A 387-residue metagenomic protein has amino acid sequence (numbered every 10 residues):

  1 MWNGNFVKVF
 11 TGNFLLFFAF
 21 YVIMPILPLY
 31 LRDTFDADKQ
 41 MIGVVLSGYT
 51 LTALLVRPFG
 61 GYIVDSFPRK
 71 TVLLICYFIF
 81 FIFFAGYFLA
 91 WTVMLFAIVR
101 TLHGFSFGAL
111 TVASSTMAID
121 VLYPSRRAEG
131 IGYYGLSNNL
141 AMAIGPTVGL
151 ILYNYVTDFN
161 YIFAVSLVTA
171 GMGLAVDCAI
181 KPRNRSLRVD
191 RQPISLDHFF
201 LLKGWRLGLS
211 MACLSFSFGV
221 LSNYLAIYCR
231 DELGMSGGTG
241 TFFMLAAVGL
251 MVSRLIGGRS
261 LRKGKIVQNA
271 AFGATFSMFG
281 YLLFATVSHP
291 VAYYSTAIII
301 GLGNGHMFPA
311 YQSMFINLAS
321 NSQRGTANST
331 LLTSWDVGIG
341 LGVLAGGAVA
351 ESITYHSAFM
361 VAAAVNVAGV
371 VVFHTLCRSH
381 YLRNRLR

Functional and structural regions predicted by a protein language model:
M1-N3, P182-L209: Juxtamembrane intracellular "pre-TM" segments in multi-pass secondary transporters
I26-K39, N223-G237: Short amphipathic helix-loop junctions that connect adjacent transmembrane helices in Major Facilitator Superfamily/SLC
T50-P58, M142-A143, A247-L255, I339-G340: Residue-level signature of mid-helix packing/kink "hotspots" within the transmembrane helices of 12-pass Major
V56-P68, S253-K265: Helix-to-loop junctions at the C-terminal end of transmembrane segments in multipass secondary transporters
T71-A85, Q268-L282: Structural signature of the two symmetry-related core transmembrane helices
M94-L102, V291-I299: Paired small-residue
V99-S137: Cytoplasmic helix-loop-helix junction between adjacent transmembrane helices in 12-TM secondary transporters
L167-S186, V372-C377: C-terminal membrane-cytosol helix-exit motif in multi-pass small-molecule transporters
